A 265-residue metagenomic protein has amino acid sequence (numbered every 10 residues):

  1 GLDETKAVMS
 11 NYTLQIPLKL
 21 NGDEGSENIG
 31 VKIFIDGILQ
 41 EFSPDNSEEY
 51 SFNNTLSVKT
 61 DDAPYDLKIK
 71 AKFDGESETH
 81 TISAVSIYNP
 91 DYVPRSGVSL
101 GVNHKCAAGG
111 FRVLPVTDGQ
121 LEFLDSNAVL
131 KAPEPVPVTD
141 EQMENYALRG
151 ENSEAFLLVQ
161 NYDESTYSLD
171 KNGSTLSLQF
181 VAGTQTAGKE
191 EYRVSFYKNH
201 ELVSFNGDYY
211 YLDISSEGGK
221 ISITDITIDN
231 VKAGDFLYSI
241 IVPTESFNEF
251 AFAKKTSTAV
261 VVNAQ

Functional and structural regions predicted by a protein language model:
G1-K6, E122-L169: Short, compositionally biased P/S/T/A/G/V-rich stretches that sit at domain boundaries
Q15-D23, S177-Q185: Short edge beta-strand/loop segments characteristic of extracellular beta-sandwich folds
K19-L20, N54-G75, F180, S222-V231: Short, hydrophobic beta-strand segments
I33-G37, F196-K198: Conserved aromatic beta-strand anchor motif in extracellular beta-sandwich/beta-rich domains
Q40-T60, N199-E217: Solvent-exposed serine/threonine-rich low-complexity stretches and specific carbohydrate-binding patches
K72-S83, Y92-R95, N230-Y238: Short glycine/proline/serine/threonine-rich loop/turn segments at secondary-structure transition edges
Y92-M143, S246-Q265: Short beta-strand elements
V203-Q265: Hydrophilic extracytoplasmic domains
